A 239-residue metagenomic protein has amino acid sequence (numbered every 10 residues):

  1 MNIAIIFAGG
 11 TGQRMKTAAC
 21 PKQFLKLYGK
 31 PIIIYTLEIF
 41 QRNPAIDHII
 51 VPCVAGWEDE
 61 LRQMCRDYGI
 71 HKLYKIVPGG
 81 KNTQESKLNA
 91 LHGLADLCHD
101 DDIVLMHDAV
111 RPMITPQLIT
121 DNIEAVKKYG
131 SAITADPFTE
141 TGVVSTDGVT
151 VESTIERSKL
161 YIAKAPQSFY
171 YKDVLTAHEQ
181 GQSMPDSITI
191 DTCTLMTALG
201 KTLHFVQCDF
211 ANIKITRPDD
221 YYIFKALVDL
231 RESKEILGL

Functional and structural regions predicted by a protein language model:
N2-D59: N-terminal glycine-rich phosphate-binding loop and ensuing alpha1 helix
A4, I49, V104, S131-A132: Hydrophobic/aromatic residues located in beta-strands of well-ordered beta-sheets within soluble catalytic
I6, I33, A90, D108 (+3 more regions): Residue-level signal for inorganic ion chemistry
I34-D101, G181-M184: Conserved N-terminal catalytic core of the sugar/cofactor nucleotidyltransferase
C98-V110: Short beta-strand-to-loop acidic/aromatic patch adjacent to the donor-nucleotide binding site
M113-V206, L239: Conserved core of the sugar-phosphate nucleotidyltransferase
L203-Q207, I213-T216: Conserved active-site beta-strand element of glycosyltransferases/polysaccharide synthases
N212-L239: Hydrophobic helical membrane-anchoring modules
